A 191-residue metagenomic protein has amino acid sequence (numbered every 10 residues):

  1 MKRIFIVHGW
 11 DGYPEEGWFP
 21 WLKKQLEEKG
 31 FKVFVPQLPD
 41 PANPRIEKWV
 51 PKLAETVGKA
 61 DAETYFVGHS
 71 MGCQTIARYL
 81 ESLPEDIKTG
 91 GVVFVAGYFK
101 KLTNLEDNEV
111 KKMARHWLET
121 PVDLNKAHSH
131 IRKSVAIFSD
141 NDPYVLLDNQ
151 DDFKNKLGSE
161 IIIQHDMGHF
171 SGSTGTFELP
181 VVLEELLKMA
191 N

Functional and structural regions predicted by a protein language model:
K2-A62: Active-site catalytic motif of lipid deacylating hydrolases and related acyltransferases
G9, L38-P41, V92-L102: Active-site nucleophile loop of the alpha/beta-hydrolase fold
G12-Y13, D140-V145: Acidic catalytic loop of the alpha/beta-hydrolase fold
K32-F34, N155-S171: Catalytic histidine neighborhood in serine/cysteine hydrolases with alpha/beta-hydrolase-type architecture
P44, M167-L179: Catalytic histidine-centered segment of alpha/beta-hydrolase-like enzymes
V67-I76: Gly/Ala-rich beta-loop-alpha elbow adjacent to hydrolase catalytic centers
H130-I131, V135-F138, D142: Short beta-strand/loop motif that positions the catalytic acidic residue of the alpha/beta-hydrolase fold
G175-N191: Catalytic active-site module of serine/aspartate enzymes centered on a nucleophile-bearing elbow/loop
